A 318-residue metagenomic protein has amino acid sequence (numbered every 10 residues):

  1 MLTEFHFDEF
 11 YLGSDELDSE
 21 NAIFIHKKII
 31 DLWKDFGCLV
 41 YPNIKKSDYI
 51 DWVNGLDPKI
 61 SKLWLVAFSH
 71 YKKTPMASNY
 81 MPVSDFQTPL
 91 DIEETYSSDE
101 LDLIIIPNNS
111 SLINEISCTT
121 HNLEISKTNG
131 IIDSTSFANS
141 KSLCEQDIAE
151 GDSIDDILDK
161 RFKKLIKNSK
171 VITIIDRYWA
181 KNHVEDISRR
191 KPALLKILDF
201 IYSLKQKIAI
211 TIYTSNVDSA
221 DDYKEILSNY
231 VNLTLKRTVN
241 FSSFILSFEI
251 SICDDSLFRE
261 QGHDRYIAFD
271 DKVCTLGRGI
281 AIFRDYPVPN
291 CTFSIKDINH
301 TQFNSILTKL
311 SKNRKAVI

Functional and structural regions predicted by a protein language model:
M1-I154, V184, K191-I318: PLD/PLD-like phosphodiesterase catalytic module centered on the HKD motif
L158-L165: Short amphipathic alpha-helices and their capping/turn segments at secondary-structure boundaries
L165-V171: Secondary-structure "cap/kink" motif recognition
W179-A180: Short acidic, Gly/Ser-rich segments with clustered Asp/Glu that frequently serve as metal-coordination loops in enzyme
